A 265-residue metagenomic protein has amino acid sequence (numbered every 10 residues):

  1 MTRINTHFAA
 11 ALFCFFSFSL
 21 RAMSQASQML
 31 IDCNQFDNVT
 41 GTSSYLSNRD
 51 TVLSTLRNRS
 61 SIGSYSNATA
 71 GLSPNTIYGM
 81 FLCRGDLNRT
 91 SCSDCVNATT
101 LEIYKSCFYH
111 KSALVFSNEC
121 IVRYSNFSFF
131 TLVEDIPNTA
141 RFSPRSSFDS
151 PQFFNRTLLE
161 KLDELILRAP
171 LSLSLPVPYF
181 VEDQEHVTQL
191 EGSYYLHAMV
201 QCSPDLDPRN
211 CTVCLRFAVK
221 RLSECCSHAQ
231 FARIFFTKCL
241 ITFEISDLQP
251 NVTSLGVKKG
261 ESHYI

Functional and structural regions predicted by a protein language model:
T2-I265: Extracellular secretory-pathway ectodomains and N-terminal mature segments of eukaryotic proteins
